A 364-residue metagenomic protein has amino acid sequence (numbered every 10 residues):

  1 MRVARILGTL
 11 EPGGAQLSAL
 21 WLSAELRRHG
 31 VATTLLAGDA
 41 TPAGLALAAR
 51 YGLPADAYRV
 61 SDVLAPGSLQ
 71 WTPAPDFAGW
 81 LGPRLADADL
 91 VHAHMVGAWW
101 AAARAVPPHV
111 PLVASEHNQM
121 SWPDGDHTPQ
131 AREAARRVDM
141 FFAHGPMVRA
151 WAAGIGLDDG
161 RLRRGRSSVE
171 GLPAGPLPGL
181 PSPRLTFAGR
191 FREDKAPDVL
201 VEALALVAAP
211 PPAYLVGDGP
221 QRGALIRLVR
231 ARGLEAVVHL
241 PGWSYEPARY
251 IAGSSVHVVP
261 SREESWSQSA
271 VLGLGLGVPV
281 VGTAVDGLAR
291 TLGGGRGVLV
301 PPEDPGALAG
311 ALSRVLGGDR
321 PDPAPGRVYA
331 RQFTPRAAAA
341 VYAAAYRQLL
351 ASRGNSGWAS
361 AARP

Functional and structural regions predicted by a protein language model:
R5-T72, G219-P220: N-terminal strand-loop element at the rim of the active site of nucleotide-sugar-dependent glycosyltransferases
Q16-A24, P183, F187-L206, P220-R227 (+2 more regions): A conserved mid-protein helix/loop that constitutes part of the nucleotide-sugar donor-binding site
A93-W99, E116: Short His-centered aromatic/hydrophobic patch
V113-D139: A conserved, positively charged/aromatic
R136-R161: A short, active-site helix/loop in glycosyltransferases that binds the activated sugar's phosphate group
W243, R262: Aromatic "clamp/platform" in nucleotide-sugar-dependent glycosyltransferases that forms part of the donor/acceptor
P279-G282: Short hydrophobic beta-strand element within catalytic cores of glycosyltransferases and related nucleotide-activated
G294-P305, R314-D319: Conserved acidic donor-binding segment of nucleotide-sugar-dependent glycosyltransferases
